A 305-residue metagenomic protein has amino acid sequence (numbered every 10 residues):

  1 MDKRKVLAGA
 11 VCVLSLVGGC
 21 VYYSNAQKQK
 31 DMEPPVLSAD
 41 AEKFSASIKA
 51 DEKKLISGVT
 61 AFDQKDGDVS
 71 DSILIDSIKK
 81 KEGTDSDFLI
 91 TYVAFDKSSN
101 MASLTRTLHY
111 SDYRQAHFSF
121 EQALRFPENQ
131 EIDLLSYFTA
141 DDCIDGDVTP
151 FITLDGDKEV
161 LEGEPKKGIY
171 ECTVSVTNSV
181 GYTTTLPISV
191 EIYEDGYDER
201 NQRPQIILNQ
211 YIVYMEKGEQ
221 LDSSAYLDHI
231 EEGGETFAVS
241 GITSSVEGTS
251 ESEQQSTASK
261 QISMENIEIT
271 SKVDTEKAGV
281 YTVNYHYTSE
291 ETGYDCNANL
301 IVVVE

Functional and structural regions predicted by a protein language model:
M1-R4, Y23, A41-K54, D76-S86 (+4 more regions): Generic structural signal for short, solvent-exposed loop/turn connectors between secondary structure elements
D2-G9, D66-R106, Y110, D145-Y193 (+1 more regions): Serine/threonine-rich, repeat-prone extracellular segments and beta-strand-based repeat modules of secreted/surface
L7-Y22: Hydrophobic membrane-insertion alpha-helices, especially the h-region of bacterial N-terminal signal peptides
V17, A140, I169-Y170: Mature extracytoplasmic/luminal segments of secretory-pathway proteins
C20-S24, R106, E194-R200, I206: Mixed-charge, low-complexity segments
Q27-G67, R114-D147, D198-S256: Solvent-exposed, low-complexity, repeat-rich "mucin-like" stalks and linkers
